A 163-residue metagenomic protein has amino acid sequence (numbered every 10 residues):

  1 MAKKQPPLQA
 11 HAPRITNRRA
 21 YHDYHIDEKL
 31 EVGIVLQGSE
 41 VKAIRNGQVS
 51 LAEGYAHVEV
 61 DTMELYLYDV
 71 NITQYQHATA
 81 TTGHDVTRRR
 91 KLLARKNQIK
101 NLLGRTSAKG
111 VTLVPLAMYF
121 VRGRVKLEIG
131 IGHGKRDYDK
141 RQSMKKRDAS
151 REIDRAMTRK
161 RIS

Functional and structural regions predicted by a protein language model:
M1-V32, Q37, D148-S163: Intrinsically disordered, Lys/Arg-rich N-terminal extensions and targeting peptides of nucleic-acid-associated proteins
K3-K4, G130, D139: RNA pseudouridine synthases
P13-V111: Ribosome large-subunit tunnel/peptidyl-transferase-proximal elements
Y75-H77, K126, D137-D139: Switch/connector loops and helix/strand junctions flanking conserved nucleotide-binding motifs in nucleotide-processing
T87, L92-K100, G134-S163: C-terminal end-helix/capping segment
L93-G130, G134-R136: Beta-rich strand-turn-strand
